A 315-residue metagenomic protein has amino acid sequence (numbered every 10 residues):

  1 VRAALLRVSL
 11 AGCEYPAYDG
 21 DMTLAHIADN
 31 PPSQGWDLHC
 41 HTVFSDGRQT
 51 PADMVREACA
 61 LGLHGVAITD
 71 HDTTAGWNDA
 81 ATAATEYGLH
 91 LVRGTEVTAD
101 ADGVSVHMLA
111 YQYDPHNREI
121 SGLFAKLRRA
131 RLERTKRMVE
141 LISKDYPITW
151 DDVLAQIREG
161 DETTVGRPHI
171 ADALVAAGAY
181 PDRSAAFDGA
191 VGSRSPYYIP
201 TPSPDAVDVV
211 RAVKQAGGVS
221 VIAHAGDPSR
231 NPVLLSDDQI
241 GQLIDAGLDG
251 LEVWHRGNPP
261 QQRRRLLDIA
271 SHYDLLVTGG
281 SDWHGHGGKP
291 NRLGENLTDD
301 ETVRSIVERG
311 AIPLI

Functional and structural regions predicted by a protein language model:
V1-V8: Extreme N-terminal basic, low-complexity initiation segments that serve as generic localization/processing leaders
V8, A17, I312-P313: Hydrophobic transmembrane signal anchors and adjacent membrane-proximal interface regions, especially in viral
E14-V104, V191-G192, P204-G288: An N-terminally biased module of ancient metal coordination in phosphate/nucleic-acid-related enzymes
T23-I27, A83-G241, V303, V307 (+1 more regions): Extended substrate/RNA-proximal surfaces in nucleic-acid metabolism proteins
L38, V92, R118, A185-A186 (+4 more regions): Residue-level signal for pocket-adjacent positions within structured domains
D238-V253, N291-I315: Structural recognition of alpha->loop->beta junctions
